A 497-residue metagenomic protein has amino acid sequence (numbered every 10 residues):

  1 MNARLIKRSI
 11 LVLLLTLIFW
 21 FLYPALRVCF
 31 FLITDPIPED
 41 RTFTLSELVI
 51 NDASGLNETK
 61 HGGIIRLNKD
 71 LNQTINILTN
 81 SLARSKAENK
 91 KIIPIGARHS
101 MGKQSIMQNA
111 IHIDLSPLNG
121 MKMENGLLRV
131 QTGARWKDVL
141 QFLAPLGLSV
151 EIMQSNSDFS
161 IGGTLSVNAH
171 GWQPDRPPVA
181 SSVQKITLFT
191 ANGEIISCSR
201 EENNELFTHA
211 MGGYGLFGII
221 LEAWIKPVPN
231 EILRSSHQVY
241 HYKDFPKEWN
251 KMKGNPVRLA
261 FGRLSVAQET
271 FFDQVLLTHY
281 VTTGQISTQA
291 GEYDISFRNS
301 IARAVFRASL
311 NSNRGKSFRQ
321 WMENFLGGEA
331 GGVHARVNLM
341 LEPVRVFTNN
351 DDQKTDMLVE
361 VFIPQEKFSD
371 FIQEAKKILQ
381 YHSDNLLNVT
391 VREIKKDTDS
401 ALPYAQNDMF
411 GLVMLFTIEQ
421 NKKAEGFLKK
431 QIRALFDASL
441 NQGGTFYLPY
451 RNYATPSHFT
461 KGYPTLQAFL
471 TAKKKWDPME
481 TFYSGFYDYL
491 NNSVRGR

Functional and structural regions predicted by a protein language model:
N2-I6, F19, Q184-D370: C-terminal substrate-binding/cap subdomain adjacent to the FAD-binding core in PCMH-type and related FAD-linked
R8-P24: Hydrophobic membrane-insertion alpha-helices, especially the h-region of bacterial N-terminal signal peptides
L26, H334-A454, H458-G462: Substrate-recognition/cap regions that form aromatic- and gly/pro-loop-enriched pockets for small-molecule ligands
L26-I64: N-terminal regions that are enriched for targeting/export leaders and immediately downstream pro/stem segments
G63-I152, N168-Q173, V391: Glycine-rich N-terminal segment of FAD-binding domains in flavoprotein oxidoreductases, spanning the beta-loop-helix
G102-K122, G171-G193, I219-K226, G411-L412: Structural signature of FAD isoalloxazine-binding scaffolds in flavoprotein oxidoreductases
R345-F347, L440-R497: Activity-critical C-terminal alpha-helical subdomain
